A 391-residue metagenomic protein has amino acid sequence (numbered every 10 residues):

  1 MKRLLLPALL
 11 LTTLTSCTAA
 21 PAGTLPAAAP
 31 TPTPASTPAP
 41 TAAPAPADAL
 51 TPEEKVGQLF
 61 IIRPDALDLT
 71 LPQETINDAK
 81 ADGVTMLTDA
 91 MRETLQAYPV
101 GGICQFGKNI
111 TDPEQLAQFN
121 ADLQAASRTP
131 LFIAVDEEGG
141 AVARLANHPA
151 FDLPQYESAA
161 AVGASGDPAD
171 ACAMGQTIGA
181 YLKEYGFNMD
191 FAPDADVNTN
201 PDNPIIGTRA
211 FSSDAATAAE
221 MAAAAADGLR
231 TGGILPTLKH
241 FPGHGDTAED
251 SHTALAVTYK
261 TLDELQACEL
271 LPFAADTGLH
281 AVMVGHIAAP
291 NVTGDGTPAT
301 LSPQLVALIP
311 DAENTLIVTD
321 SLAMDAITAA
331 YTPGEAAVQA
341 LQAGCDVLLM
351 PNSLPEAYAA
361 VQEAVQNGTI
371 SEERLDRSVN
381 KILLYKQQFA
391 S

Functional and structural regions predicted by a protein language model:
M1-A8: Positively charged n-region of N-terminal signal peptides that target proteins for export
T13-S16: C-terminal motif of bacterial Sec signal peptides marking the signal peptidase cleavage site
A20-I133, G140-N147: N-terminal hydrophobic targeting/anchoring segments and the immediately downstream early-domain regions of hydrolases
P46, T51, T75-D82, L87 (+6 more regions): Second-shell residues forming the walls of enzyme active-site clefts
G57-P64, G101-Q105, L131-E137, M189-P193 (+5 more regions): Hydrophobic faces of well-ordered beta-strands that scaffold small-molecule active sites in alpha/beta enzyme cores
D65-A66, V135-H148, N188-N198, L238-H244 (+1 more regions): Short glycine-enriched loops at secondary-structure junctions
E157-A226, R230: A substrate-binding/cap region within the structured catalytic cores of diverse enzymes
Q366-S391: Mid-to-C-terminal alpha-helical segments outside catalytic/metal-binding sites
